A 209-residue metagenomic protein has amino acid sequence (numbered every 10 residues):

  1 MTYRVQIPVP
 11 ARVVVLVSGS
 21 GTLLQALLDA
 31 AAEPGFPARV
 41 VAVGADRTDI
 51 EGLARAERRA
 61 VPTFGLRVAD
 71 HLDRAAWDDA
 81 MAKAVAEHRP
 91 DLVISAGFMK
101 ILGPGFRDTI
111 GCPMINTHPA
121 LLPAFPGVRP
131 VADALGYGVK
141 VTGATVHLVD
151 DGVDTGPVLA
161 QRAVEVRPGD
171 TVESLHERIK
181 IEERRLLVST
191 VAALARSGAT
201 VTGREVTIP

Functional and structural regions predicted by a protein language model:
M1-P10, V201-P209: SAM-dependent methyltransferases
T2-E51: N-terminal Rossmann-like dinucleotide-binding module
R12, R39-A42, P62, L92 (+3 more regions): Proline-centered loop/turn at the N-terminus of a beta-strand
A30, A96-I208: Donor/substrate-binding cores of folate-linked one-carbon enzymes
F36-A76, A80: Short, surface-exposed acidic-centric catalytic microdomains
A45-D46, A69-D70, R74, H88-P104: N-terminal glycine-rich "phosphate-gripper" loop used for MgATP/nucleotide binding and carboxylate activation
D79-H88: Short, well-structured alpha-helical segments in soluble
